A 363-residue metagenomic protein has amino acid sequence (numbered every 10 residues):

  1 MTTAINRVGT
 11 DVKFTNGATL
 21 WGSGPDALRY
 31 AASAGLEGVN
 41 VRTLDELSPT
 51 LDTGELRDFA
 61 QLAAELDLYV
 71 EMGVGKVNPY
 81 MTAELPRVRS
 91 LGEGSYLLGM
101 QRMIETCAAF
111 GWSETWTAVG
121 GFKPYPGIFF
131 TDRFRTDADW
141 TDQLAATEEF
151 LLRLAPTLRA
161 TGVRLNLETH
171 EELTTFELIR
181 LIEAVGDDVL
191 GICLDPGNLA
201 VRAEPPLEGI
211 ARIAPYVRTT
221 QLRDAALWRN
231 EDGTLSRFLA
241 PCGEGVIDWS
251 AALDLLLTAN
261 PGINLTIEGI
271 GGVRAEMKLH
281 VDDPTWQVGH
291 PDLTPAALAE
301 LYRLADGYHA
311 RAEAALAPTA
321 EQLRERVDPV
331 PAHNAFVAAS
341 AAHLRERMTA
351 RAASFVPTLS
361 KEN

Functional and structural regions predicted by a protein language model:
M1-S113, D142, H290-N363: N-terminal pre-domain/capping segments
T2-N6, D26-A32, T175-V189, A200-N363: Histidine-acidic metal/acid-base catalytic patches
N6-N16, V39-V41, L68-G75, T115-T117 (+4 more regions): Hydrophobic faces of well-ordered beta-strands that scaffold small-molecule active sites in alpha/beta enzyme cores
T15-S23, R42-E55, N78-M81, E93-Y96 (+6 more regions): Acidic-and-aromatic substrate-binding clefts and catalytic sites of carbohydrate-active enzymes
G22-G24, E65, E84-G191: Active-site acidic/histidine proton-transfer and metal-coordination neighborhood in alpha/beta enzyme cores
L51-G54, A83-L85, G127-F130, L178-R180 (+2 more regions): Short secondary-structure transition/capping segments
D52-D58, R89, E93, L97-M100 (+4 more regions): Charged helix-capping and loop-helix junction motifs
L56-V77, D142-T157, V185, I247-L256: Alpha-helix-loop-beta-strand connector modules within alpha/beta enzyme cores
